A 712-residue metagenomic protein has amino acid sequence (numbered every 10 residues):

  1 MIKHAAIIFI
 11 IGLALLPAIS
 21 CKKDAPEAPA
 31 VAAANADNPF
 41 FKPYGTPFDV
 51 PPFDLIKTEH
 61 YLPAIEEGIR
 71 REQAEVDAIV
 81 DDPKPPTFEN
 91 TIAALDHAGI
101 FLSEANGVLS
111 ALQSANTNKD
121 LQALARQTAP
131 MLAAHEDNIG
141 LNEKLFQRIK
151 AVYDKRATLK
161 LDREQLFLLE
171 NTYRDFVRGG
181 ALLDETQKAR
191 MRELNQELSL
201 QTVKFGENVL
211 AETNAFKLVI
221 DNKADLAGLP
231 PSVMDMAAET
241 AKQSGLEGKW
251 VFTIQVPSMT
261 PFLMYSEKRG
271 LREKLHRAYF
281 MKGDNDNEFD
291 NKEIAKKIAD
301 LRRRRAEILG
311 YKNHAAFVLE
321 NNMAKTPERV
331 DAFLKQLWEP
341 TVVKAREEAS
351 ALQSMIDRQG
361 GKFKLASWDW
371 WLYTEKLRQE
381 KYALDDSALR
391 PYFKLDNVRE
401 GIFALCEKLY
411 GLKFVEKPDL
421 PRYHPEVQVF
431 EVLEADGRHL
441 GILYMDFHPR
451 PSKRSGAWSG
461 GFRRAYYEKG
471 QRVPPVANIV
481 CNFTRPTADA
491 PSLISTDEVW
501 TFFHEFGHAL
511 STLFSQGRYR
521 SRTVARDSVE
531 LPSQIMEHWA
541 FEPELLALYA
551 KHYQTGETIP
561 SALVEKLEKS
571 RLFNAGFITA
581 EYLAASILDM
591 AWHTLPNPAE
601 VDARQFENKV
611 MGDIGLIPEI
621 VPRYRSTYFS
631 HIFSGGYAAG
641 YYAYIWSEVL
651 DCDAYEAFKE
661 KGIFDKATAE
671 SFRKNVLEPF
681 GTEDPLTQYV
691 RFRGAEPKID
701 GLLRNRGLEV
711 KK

Functional and structural regions predicted by a protein language model:
M1-I8: Bacterial N-terminal signal peptides that target proteins for export
P17-S20: C-terminal motif of bacterial Sec signal peptides marking the signal peptidase cleavage site
K22-D24: Bacterial signal peptide processing site
E27-P230, D235, F658: N-terminal helix-rich structural modules
P29-H60, E67, A227-G228, K249-V251 (+11 more regions): C-terminal, non-catalytic "cap/extension" segments appended to globular domains
G45-H60, L109-T128, A151-E193, T253-E293 (+6 more regions): Short His/Asp/Glu-rich catalytic/ion-coordination signatures at enzyme active sites or charged loops
E164, L168, L200, E207 (+7 more regions): Active-site-proximal, well-structured secondary-structure segments within enzyme catalytic domains
T484-F503: Short pre-active-site segment immediately N-terminal to the catalytic Zn-binding motif
